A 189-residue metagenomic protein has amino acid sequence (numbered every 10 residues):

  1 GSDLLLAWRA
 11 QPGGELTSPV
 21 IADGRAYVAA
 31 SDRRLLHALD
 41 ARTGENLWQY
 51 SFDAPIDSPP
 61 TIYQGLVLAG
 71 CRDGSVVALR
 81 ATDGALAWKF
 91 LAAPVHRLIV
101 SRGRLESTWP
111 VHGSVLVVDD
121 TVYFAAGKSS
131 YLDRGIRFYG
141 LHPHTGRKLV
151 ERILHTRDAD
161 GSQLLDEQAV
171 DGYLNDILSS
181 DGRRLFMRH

Functional and structural regions predicted by a protein language model:
G1-L6, T17-V20, F90-A92: Blade/loop signatures of beta-propeller domains
L5, K89-L105, V150-D171: Surface-exposed loop and turn segments in beta-propeller and other repeat-based domains that flank or scaffold
L6, N46, L86, K148-L149: Residue-level detector of beta-propeller blades
R9-A10, W48-S51, F90-L91, R152: Short C-terminal beta-strands that terminate individual repeats in beta-propeller domains, predominantly WD40 blades
P12-L36, Y50-V77, R104-F138, L164-H189: Repeat-blade elements of multi-bladed beta-propeller folds
L35, R42, A93, R137 (+1 more regions): Sequence-structural signature of mature extracellular/luminal beta-sheet repeat domains, prominently beta-propellers
G84, G135-R147: Beta-propeller blade signature
